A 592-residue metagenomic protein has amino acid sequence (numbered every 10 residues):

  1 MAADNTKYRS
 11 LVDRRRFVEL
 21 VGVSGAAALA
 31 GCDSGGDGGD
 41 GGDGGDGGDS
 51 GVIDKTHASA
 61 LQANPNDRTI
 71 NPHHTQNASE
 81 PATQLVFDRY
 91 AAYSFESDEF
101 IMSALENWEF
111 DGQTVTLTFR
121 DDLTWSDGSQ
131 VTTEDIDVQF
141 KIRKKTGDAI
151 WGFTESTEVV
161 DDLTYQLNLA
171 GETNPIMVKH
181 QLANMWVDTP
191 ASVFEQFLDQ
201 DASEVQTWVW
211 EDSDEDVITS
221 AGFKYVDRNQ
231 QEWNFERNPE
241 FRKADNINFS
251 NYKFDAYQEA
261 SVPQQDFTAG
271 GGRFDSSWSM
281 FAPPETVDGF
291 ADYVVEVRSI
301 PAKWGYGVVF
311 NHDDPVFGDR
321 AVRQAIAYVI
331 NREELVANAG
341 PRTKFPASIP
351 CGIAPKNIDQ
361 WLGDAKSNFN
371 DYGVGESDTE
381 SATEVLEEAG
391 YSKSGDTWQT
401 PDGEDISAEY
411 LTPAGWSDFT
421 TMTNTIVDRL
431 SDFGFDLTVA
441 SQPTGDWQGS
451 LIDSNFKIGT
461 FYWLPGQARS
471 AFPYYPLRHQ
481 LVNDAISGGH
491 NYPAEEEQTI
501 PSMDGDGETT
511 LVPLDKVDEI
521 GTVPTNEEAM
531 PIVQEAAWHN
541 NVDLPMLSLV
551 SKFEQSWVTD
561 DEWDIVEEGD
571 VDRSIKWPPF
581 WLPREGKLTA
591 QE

Functional and structural regions predicted by a protein language model:
M1-V12: N-terminal secretory signal peptides
F17-E19, W108, Q113, T438-W447 (+2 more regions): Extracytoplasmic/peripheral linker and loop segments enriched in polar/acidic and small residues with frequent Thr/Pro
A60-F110, I218: N-terminal lobe/hinge region of extracytoplasmic solute-binding protein
E106-G147, V316: Aromatic- and charge-enriched surface segment that lines or borders ligand/interaction sites
G152-D201: Surface-exposed binding/hinge segments that line and control ligand-binding clefts or catalytic entry sites
W186-I247, N251: Gly/Pro-rich hinge or "lid" segments in bacterial periplasmic/extracellular proteins
N234-G289, R298-S299, K303, H312 (+2 more regions): Ligand-site clamp/hinge motif
D319-T425, E535, E585-E592: Append "and occasionally in soluble cytosolic enzymes with long acidic Gly/Pro-rich linkers
